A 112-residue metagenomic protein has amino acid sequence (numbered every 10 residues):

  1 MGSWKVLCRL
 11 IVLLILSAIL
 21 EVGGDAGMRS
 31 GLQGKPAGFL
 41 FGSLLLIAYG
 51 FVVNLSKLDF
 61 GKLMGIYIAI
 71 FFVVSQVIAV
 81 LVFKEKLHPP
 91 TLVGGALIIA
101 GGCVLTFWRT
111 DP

Functional and structural regions predicted by a protein language model:
M1-P112: Polytopic alpha-helical membrane proteins, predominantly small-molecule transporters/carriers
